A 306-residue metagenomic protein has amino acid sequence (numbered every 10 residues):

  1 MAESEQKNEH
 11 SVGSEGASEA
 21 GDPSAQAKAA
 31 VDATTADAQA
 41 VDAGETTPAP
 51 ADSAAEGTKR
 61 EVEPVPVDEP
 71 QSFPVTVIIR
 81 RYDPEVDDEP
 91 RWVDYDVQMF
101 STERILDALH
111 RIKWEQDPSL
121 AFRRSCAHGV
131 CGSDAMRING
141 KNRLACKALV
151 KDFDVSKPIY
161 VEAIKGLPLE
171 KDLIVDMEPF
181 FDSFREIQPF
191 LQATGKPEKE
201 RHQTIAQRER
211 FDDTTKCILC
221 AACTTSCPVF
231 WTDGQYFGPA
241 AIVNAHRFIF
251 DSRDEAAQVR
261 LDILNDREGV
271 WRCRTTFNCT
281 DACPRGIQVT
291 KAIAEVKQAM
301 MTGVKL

Functional and structural regions predicted by a protein language model:
E5-Q71: N-terminal intrinsically disordered, low-complexity tails
S72-D94: Eukaryote-biased recognition of intrinsically disordered, low-complexity regulatory segments
R80, Q98, R137-G140: Short strand-turn-strand beta-turns centered on an Asx-Gly dipeptide
R91-R104: Short, contiguous acidic and Ser/Thr-rich linear segments
T102-P118, K157, E162-L306: Ferredoxin-type iron-sulfur electron-transfer modules in oxidoreductases and energy-metabolism complexes
C126-A135: Short, structured protein-protein interaction patches enriched in aromatics and acidic/basic residues, typified by
I138-V161: Glycine-rich phosphate/adenylate-binding loop and adjacent beta-alpha elements of nucleotide- or dinucleotide-binding
